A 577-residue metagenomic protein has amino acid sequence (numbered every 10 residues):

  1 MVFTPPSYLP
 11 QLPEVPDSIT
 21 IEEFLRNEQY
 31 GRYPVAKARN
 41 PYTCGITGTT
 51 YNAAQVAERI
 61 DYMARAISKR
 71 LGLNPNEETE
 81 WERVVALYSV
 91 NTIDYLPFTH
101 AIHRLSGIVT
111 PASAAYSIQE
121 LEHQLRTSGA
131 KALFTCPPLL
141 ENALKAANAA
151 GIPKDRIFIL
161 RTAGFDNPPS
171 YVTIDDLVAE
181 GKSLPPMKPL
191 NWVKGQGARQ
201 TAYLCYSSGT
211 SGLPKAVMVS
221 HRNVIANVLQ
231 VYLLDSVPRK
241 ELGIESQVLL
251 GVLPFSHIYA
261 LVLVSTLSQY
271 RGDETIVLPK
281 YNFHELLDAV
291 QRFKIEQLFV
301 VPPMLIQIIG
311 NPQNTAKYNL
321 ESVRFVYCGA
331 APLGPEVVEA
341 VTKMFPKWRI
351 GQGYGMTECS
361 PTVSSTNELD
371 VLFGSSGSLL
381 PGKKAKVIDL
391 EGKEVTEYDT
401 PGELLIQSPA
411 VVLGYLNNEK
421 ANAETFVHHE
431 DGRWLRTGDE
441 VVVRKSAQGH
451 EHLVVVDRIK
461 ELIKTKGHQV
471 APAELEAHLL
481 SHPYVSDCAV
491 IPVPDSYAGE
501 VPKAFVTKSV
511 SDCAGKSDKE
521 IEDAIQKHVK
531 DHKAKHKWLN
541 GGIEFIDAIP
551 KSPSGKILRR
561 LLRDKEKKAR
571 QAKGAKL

Functional and structural regions predicted by a protein language model:
M1-V84, H100, A163-F165, P169 (+4 more regions): N-lobe entry segment of adenylate-forming
A36-N40, A179-Y206, G212-L213, P238-V248: Conserved pre-ATP/AMP-binding loop-to-beta segment of ANL
T49, A66-Q119, G251-V252, Q469 (+1 more regions): Conserved AMP-binding/adenylate-forming
T50-Q55, K194, A202-L229: Conserved AMP-binding A3 loop
A179, I295-F299, P312-F373, K384: Gly/Ser/Thr-rich phosphate-binding loop
I225-V248, F255-Q297, N311: Conserved AMP-binding/adenylation subdomain of ANL enzymes
E394, L405-A473, L480-S481: Conserved ATP-binding/catalytic segment of the ANL
I463, A489-D495, K503-V510, E522-L577: Conserved C-terminal "lid"/linker of ANL adenylate-forming enzymes
